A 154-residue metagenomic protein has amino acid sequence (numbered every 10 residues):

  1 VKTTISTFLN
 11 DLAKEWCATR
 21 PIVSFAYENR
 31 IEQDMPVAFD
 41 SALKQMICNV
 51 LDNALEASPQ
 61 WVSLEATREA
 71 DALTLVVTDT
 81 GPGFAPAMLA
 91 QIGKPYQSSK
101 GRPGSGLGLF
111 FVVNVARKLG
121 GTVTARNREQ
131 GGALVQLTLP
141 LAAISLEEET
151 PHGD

Functional and structural regions predicted by a protein language model:
V1-P21, I47-C48: Short beta-to-alpha transition helix within the HATPase_c
I22-A38: Conserved catalytic submotifs in the C-terminal HATPase_c
W61-D71: Short beta-strand/loop element within the Bergerat-fold HATPase_c
D79: Acidic ATP/Mg2+-coordinating residue in the GHKL
F84-Y96, H152-G153: Short conserved segment of the HATPase_c
G108, V112: Short alpha-helical Gxxx[C/S/T] motif in the catalytic ATP-binding
